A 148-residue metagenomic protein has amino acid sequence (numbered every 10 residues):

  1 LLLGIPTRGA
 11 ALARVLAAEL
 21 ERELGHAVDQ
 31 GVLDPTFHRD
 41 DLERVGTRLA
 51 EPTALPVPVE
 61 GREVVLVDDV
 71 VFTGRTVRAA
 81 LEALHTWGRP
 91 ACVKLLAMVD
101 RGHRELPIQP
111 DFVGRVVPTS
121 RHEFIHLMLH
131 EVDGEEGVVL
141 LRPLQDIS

Functional and structural regions predicted by a protein language model:
L1-P6: Short glycine-rich phosphate-binding loop at a beta-alpha junction
R22-V64, R75-R78, E105-Q109: Short, glycine/charge-rich flexible loops or terminal/linker lids adjacent to PRPP-binding catalytic cores
P58-V71, F124-G134: Extended, charge-rich low-complexity interaction segments
E63-H85, R89-C92: Internal catalytic or translocation cores that form aromatic/hydrophobic pockets or channels for amphipathic metabolites
E82-S148: PRPP-dependent phosphoribosyltransferase catalytic core
